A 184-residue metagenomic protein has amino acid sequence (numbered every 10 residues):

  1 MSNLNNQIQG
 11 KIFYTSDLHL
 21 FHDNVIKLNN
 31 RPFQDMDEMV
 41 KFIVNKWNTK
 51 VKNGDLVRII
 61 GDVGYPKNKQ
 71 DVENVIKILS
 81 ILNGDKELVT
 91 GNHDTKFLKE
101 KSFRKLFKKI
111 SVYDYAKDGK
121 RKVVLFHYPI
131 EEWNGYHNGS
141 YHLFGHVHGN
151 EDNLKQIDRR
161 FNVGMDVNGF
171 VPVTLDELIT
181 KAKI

Functional and structural regions predicted by a protein language model:
M1-M36, N162-V163, V167-I184: Acidic, histidine-bearing metal-coordination/catalytic regions of metal-dependent phosphoesterases
S2, F13-T15, L20-Y115: Core catalytic region of metal-dependent phosphoesterases/phosphodiesterases, especially metallo-beta-lactamase-like
N5-N6, L79, L154: Sterically constrained small-residue positions within well-ordered secondary structures of folded domains
Q9, N53-G54, N83-D85, K120 (+1 more regions): A general structural motif
S102-I184: Conserved beta-sheet core of the metallophosphoesterase superfamily
